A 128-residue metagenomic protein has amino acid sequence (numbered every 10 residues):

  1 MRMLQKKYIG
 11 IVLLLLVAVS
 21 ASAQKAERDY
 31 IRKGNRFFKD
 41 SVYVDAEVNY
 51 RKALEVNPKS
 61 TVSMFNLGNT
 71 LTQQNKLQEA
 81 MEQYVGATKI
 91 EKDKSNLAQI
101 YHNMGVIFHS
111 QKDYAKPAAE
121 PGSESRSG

Functional and structural regions predicted by a protein language model:
A53, A87-I90, E124: Canonical positions in the second alpha-helix
P58, K92-S95: Short coil turns that delineate tetratricopeptide repeat
S63, L97-I100: TPR alpha-solenoid repeat register
